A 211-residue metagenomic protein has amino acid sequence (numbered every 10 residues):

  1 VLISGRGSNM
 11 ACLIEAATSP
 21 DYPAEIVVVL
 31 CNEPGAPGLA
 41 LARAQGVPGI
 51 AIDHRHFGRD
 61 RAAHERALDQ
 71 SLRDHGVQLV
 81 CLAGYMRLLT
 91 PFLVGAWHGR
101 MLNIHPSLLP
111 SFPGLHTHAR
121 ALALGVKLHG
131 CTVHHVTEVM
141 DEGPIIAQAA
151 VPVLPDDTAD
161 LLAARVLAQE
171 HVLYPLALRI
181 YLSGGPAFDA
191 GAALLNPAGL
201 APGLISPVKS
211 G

Functional and structural regions predicted by a protein language model:
V1-P37, L41: N-terminal Rossmann-like dinucleotide-binding module
I14, C31-V47, Q70, D74-L79 (+1 more regions): Non-catalytic terminal and connector segments of soluble metabolic enzymes
A16, A83-N196: Donor/substrate-binding cores of folate-linked one-carbon enzymes
C31-N32, R61, H75-P91: N-terminal glycine-rich "phosphate-gripper" loop used for MgATP/nucleotide binding and carboxylate activation
I50-R55, I104: Short beta->alpha connector loops at strand-helix junctions that form conserved, small/polar/Pro-enriched
A62-D69: Charged helix-capping and loop-helix junction motifs
A187-G211: SAM-dependent methyltransferases
